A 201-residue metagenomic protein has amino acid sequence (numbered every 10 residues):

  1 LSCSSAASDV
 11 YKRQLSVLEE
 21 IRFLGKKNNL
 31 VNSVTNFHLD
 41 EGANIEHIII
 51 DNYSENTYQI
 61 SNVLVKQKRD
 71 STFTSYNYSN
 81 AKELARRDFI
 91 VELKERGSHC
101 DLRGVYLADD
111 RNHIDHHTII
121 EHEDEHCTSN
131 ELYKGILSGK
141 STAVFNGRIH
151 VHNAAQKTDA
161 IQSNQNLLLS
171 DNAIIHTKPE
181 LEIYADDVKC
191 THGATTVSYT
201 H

Functional and structural regions predicted by a protein language model:
S5-Y199: Conserved beta-strand/loop scaffold segments within soluble protein domains that form the structured core and edges
